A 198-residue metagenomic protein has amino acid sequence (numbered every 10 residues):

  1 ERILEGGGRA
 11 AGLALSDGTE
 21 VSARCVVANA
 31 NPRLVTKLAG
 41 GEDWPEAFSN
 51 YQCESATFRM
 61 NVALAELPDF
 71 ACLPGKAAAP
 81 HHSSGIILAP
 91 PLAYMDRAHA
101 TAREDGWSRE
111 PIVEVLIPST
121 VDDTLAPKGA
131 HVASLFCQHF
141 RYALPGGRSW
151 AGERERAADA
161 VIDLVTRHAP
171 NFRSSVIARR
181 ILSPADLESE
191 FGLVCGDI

Functional and structural regions predicted by a protein language model:
R2-A126: Mid-domain catalytic core of redox enzymes that form a hydrophobic substrate pocket/lid adjacent to a catalytic redox
E5-A11, G146-W150, L182-G196: Short glycine/threonine-rich loop-to-helix capping motif typified by GTGT followed within a few residues by an Asp-Pro
R33, K37-A39, A63-A65, P127-A160: Conserved FAD/dinucleotide-binding core of flavoprotein oxidoreductases
F48, R97-A102, E153-A157, L187 (+1 more regions): Charged, low-complexity, helix-prone segments enriched in Lys/Glu/Asp/Gln
L92-D96, S134, D159, L193-D197: Contiguous hydrophobic segments
S108-L116, A169-I198: A glycine-rich dinucleotide-binding beta-alpha-beta segment and adjacent secondary-structure elements that constitute
V165: Structured binding elements
